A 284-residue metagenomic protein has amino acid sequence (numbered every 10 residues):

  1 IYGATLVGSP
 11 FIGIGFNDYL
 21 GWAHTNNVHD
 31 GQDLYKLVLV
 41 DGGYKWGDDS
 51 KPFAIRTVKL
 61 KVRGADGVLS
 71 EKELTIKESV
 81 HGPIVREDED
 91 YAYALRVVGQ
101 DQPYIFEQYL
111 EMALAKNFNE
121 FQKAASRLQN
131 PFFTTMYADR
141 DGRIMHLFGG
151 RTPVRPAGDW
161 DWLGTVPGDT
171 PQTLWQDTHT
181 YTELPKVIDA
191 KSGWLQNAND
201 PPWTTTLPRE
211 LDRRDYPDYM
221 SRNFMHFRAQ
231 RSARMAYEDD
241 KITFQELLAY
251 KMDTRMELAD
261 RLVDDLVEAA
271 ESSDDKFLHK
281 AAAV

Functional and structural regions predicted by a protein language model:
I1-A283: Mature extracytoplasmic enzyme cores
